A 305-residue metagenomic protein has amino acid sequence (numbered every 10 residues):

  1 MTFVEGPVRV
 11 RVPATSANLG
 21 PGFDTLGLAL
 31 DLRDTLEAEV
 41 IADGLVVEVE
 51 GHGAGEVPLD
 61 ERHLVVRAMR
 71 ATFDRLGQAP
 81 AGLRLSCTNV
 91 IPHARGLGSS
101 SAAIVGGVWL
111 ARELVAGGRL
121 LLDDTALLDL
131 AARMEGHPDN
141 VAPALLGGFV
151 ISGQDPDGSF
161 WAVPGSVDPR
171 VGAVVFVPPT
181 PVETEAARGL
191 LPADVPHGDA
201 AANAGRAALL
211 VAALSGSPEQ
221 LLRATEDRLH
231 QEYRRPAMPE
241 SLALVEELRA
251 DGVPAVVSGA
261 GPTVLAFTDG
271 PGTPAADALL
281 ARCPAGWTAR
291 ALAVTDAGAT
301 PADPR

Functional and structural regions predicted by a protein language model:
M1-R95, R112-E113, L120, L292-A297 (+1 more regions): ATP-binding N-lobe of GHMP and related small-molecule kinases
R11-P13, A29, A144-G147, G153 (+3 more regions): Short beta-strand segments
L32, L97-L120, L145-G147: DPxDG-like acidic metal-binding loop motif
E39, A144-D155, S215, A266-D269 (+1 more regions): Short beta-strand-to-turn element immediately C-terminal to the catalytic PLP-Schiff-base lysine in fold type I
L122-V171, A255-V257, G261-P262: Alpha/beta catalytic cores of group-transfer enzymes, especially the acyltransferase/condensing modules of polyketide
V174-P236: Active-site rim beta-loop-alpha module in soluble metabolic enzymes
A213-R305: Glycine-rich, charge-dense phosphate/pyrophosphate-binding loop(s) and the adjacent flexible "lid"/catalytic subdomain
